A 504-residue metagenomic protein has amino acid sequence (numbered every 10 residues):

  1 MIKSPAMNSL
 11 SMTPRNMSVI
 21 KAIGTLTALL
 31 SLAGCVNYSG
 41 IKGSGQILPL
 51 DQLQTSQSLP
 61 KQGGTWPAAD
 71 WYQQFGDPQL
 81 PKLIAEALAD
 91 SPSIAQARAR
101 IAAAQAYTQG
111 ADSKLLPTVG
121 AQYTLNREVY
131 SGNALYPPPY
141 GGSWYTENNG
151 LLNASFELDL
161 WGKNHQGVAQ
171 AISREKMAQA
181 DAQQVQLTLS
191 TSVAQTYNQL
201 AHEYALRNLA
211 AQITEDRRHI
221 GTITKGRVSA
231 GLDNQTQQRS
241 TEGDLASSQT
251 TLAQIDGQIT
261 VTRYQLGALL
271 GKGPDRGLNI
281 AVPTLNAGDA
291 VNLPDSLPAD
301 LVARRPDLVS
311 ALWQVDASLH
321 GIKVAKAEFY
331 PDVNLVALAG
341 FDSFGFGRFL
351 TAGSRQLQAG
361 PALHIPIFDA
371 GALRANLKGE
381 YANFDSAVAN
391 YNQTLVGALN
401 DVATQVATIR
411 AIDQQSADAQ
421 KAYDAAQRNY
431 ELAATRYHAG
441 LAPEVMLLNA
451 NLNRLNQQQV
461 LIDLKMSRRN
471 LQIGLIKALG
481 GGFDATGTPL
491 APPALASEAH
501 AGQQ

Functional and structural regions predicted by a protein language model:
I2-A89, N148, I172, D256-A303 (+2 more regions): Terminal intrinsically disordered/low-complexity segments used for targeting and assembly
A6, P137-Y140, F346-F349: Extracellular loop and loop/strand-boundary signature of outer-membrane beta-barrel proteins
I23, V36-S192, V333-A337, I367-L377 (+1 more regions): Short flexible linkers and secondary-structure junctions
V36, N164, S173, A180-L297 (+6 more regions): Periplasmic alpha-helical coiled-coil/stalk elements that build and connect Gram-negative outer-membrane
A95-Q96, D112, L158-Q186, T236 (+5 more regions): Sec/SRP-type N-terminal targeting helices
N148-A154, T196, L297, L357-L363: Hydrophobic, lipid-facing positions within transmembrane beta-strands of outer-membrane proteins
V228-L232, Y437-L441, A478-G482: A short glycine-centered flexible hinge/capping loop motif at secondary-structure junctions
